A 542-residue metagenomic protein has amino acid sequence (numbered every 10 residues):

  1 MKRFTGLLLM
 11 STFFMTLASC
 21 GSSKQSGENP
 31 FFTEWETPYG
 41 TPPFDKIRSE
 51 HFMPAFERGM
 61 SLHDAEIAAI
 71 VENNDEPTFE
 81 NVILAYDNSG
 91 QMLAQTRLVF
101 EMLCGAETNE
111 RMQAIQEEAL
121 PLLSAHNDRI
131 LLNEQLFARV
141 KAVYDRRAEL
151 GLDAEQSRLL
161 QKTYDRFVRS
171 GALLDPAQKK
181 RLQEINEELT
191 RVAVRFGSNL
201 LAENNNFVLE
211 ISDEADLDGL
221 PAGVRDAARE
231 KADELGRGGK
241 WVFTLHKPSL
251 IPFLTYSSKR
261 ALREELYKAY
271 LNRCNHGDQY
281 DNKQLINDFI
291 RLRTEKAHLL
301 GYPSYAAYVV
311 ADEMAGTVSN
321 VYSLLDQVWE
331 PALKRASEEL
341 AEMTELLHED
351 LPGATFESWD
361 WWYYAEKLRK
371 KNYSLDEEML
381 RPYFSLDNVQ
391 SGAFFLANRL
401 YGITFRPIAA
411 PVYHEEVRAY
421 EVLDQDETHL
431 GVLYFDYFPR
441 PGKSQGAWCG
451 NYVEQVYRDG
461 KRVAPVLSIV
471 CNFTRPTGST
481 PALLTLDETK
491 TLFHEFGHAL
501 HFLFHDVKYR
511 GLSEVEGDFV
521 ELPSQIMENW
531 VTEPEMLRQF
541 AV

Functional and structural regions predicted by a protein language model:
M1-L8: Bacterial N-terminal signal peptides that target proteins for export
T16-S19: C-terminal motif of bacterial Sec signal peptides marking the signal peptidase cleavage site
Q25-P221, D226: N-terminal helix-rich structural modules
E36-H51, F100-A119, K141-E184, V242-Q284 (+5 more regions): Short His/Asp/Glu-rich catalytic/ion-coordination signatures at enzyme active sites or charged loops
L159, R191, S198, A202-T244 (+3 more regions): Active-site-proximal, well-structured secondary-structure segments within enzyme catalytic domains
G301, L486-L503, S524: Active-site recognition of the HExxH zinc-binding catalytic motif
S385, T474-F493: Short pre-active-site segment immediately N-terminal to the catalytic Zn-binding motif
H429, H505-V542: Acidic/histidine-rich catalytic neighborhood
